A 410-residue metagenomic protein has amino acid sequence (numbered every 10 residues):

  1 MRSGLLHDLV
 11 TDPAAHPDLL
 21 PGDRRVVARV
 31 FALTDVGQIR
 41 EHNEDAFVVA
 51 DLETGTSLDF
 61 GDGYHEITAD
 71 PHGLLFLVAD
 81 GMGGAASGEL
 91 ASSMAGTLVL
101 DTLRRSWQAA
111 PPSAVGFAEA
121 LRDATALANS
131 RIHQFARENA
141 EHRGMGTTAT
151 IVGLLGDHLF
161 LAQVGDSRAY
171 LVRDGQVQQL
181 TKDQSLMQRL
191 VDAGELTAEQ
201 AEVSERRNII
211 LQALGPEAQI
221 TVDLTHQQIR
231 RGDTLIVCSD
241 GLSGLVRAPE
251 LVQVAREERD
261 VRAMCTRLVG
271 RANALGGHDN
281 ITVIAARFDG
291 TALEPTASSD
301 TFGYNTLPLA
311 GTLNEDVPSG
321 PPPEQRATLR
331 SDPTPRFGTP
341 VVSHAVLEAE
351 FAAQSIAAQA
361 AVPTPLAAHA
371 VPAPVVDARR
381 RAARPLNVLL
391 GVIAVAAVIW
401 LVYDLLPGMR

Functional and structural regions predicted by a protein language model:
M1-R410: PP2C/PPM-type serine/threonine phosphatase catalytic domain
